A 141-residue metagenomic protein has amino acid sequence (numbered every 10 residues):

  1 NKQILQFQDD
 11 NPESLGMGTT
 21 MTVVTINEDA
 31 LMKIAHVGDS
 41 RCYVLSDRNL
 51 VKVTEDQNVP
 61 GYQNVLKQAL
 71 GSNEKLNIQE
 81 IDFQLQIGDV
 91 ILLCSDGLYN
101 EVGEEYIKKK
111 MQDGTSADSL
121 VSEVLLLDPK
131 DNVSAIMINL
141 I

Functional and structural regions predicted by a protein language model:
N1-I141: PP2C/PPM-type serine/threonine phosphatase catalytic domain
